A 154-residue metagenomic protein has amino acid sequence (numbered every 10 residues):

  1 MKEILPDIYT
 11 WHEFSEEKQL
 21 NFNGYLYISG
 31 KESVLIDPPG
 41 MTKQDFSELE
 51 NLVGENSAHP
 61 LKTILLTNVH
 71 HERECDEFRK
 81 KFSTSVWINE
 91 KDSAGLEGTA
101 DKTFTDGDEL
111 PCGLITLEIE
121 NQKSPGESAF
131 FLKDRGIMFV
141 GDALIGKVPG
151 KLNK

Functional and structural regions predicted by a protein language model:
M1-E32: Zn-dependent metallo-beta-lactamase
I4, E77-G126, K133-R135: Metallo-beta-lactamase
D7, Y27, N68, F130 (+1 more regions): Divalent metal-coordination and catalytic microenvironments
T10, L26, V34-D37, T63-L65 (+1 more regions): Short, conserved beta-strand segments within well-ordered enzyme catalytic domains that often line or immediately flank
S15-K18, E32-T42, E55, H59 (+2 more regions): Metallo-beta-lactamase
N21-G24, D37-P38, F46-L49: Short, glycine/acidic-enriched capping/hinge loops at junctions between secondary-structure elements
K43-K91: Active-site metal-binding motif and surrounding structural segment of the metallo-beta-lactamase
